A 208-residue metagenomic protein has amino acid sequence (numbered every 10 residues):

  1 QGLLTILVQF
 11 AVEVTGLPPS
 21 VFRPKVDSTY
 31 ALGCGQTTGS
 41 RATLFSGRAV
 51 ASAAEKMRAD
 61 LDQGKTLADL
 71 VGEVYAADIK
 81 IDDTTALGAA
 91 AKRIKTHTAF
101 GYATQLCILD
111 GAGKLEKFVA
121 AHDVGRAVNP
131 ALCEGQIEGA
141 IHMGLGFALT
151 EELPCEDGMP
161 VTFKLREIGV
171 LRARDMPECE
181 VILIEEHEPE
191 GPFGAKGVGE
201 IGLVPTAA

Functional and structural regions predicted by a protein language model:
I6-A208: C-terminal catalytic domains of large/alpha subunits in multi-subunit enzymes
